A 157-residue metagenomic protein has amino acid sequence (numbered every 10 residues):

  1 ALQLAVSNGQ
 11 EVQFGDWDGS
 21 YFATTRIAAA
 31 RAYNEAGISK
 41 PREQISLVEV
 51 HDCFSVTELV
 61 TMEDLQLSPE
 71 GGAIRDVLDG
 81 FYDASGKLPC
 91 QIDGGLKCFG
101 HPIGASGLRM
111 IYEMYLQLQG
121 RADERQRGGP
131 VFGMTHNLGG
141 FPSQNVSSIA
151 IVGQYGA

Functional and structural regions predicted by a protein language model:
A1-R31, D79-D93, Y112, Q126-F132 (+2 more regions): Condensing-enzyme catalytic core mediating Claisen C-C bond formation in acyl metabolism
L2-N8, S46-S55, G95-L96: A short beta-alpha structural unit
E11-D18, H51-R75, P102, F141-I149: Short glycine/threonine-rich loop-to-helix capping motif typified by GTGT followed within a few residues by an Asp-Pro
Y21, T25, F54-T57, G104-M110: Catalytic-loop motifs flanking and including active-site residues across diverse enzymes
A28-Q44, A122: Phosphate/pyrophosphate-binding loops at sites that engage ATP/ADP/AMP, CoA/4′-phosphopantetheine, polyphosphate
P41, S55-I92, Q154-Y155: Glycine- and aromatic-enriched membrane alpha-helices
S46-C53, V131-G139: A glycine-rich phosphate-binding loop feature that marks nucleotide/adenosyl-phosphate handling sites
F99-A122: Active-site-proximal alpha-helical scaffold in enzymes
